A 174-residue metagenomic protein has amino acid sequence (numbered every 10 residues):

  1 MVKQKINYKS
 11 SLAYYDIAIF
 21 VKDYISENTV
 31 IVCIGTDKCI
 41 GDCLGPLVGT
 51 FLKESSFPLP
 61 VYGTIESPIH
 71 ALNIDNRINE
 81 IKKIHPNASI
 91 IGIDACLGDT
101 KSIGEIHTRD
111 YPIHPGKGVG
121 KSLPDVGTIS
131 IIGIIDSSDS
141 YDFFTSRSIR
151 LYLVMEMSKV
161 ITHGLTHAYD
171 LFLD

Functional and structural regions predicted by a protein language model:
M1-D174: N-terminal catalytic or cofactor-binding beta/alpha core of small enzyme domains
